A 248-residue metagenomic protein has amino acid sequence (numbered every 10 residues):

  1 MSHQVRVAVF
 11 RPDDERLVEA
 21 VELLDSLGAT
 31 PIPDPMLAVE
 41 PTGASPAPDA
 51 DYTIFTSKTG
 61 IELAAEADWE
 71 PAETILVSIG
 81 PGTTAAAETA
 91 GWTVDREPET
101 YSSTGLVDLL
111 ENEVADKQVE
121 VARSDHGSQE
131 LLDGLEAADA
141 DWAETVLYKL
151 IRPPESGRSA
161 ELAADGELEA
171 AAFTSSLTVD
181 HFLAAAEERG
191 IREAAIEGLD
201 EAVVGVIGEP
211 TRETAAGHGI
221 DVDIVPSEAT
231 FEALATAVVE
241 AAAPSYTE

Functional and structural regions predicted by a protein language model:
M1-E248: Signature of uroporphyrinogen-III synthase
